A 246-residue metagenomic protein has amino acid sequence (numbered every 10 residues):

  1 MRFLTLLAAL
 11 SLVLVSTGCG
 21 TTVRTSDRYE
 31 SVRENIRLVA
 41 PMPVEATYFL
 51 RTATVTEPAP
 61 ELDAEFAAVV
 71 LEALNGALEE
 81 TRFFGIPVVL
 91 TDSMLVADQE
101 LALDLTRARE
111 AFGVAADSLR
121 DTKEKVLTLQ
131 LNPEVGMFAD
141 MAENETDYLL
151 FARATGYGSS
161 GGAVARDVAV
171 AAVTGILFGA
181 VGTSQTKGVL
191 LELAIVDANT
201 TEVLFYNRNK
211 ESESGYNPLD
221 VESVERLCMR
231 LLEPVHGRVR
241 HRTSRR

Functional and structural regions predicted by a protein language model:
M1-T5, G179: Positively charged n-region of N-terminal signal peptides that target proteins for export
L7-S16: Bacterial N-terminal signal peptides
V13, R120-E124, A163-V168: N-terminal start-of-chain detector that recognizes signal peptides and the immediate post-cleavage beginning
S16-G18, F83: Intrinsically disordered, low-complexity segments enriched in small/polar residues
C19-L50, E134-D147, R153-R246: C-terminal/domain-edge helix-coil "capping" segments
T54-G158, E202, Y206-R208: N-terminal segment of the mature soluble domain
